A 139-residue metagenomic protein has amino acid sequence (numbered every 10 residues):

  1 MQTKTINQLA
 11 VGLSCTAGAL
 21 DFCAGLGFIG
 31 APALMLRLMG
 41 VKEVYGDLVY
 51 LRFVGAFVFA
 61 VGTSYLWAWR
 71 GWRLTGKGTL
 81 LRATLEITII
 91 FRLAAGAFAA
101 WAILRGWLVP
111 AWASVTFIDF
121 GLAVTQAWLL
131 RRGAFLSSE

Functional and structural regions predicted by a protein language model:
M1-Q8: Short, Lys/Arg-rich, polar N-terminal cytosolic tail immediately upstream of the first transmembrane signal-anchor
A10-S14, L20-L51: Membrane-helix boundary elements
A19-F28, D47-G71, I87-L93, A97: Core segments of alpha-helical transmembrane spans in multipass integral membrane proteins
M39-L48, A83, W107-I118: Non-cytosolic membrane-interface motifs at loop->transmembrane helix junctions
Y65-L81, I103-W107: Juxtamembrane helix-break-helix junctions at the cytosolic face of small multi-pass alpha-helical membrane proteins
R82-A100, V115-Q126: Hydrophobic alpha-helical segments of small multi-pass membrane proteins
A97-S114, R131: Membrane-helix boundary connector in multi-pass membrane proteins
F120-E139: Membrane-water interface at the C-terminal end of transmembrane alpha helices
